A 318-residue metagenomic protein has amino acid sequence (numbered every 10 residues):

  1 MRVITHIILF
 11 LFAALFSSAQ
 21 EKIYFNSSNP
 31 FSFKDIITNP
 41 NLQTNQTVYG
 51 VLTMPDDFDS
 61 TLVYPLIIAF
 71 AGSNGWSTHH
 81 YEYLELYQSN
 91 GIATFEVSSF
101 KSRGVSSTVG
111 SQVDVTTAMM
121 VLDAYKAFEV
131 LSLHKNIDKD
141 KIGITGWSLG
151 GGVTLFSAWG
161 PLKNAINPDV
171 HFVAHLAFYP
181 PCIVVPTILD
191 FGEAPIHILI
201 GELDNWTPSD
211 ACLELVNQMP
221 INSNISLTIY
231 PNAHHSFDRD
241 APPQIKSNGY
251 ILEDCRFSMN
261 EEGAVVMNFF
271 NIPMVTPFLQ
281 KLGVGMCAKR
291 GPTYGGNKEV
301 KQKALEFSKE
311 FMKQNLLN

Functional and structural regions predicted by a protein language model:
A19-L62: N-terminal cap/lid segment of alpha/beta-hydrolase-fold proteins
T61-G72: Short beta-strand element of the alpha/beta-hydrolase
S73-S89, S99-M119, S157-L162, M286-R290: Cap/lid segment of the alpha/beta-hydrolase catalytic domain
E82, T207-Q218, P242: Short alpha-helix in the alpha/beta-hydrolase fold that links the catalytic acid
V113-K135, F156: Alpha/beta-hydrolase active-site loop
I137-S148: Alpha/beta-hydrolase fold nucleophile elbow
G192, I198-I200: Short beta-strand/loop motif that positions the catalytic acidic residue of the alpha/beta-hydrolase fold
N224-N318: C-terminal catalytic histidine-bearing segment of alpha/beta-hydrolase fold enzymes
